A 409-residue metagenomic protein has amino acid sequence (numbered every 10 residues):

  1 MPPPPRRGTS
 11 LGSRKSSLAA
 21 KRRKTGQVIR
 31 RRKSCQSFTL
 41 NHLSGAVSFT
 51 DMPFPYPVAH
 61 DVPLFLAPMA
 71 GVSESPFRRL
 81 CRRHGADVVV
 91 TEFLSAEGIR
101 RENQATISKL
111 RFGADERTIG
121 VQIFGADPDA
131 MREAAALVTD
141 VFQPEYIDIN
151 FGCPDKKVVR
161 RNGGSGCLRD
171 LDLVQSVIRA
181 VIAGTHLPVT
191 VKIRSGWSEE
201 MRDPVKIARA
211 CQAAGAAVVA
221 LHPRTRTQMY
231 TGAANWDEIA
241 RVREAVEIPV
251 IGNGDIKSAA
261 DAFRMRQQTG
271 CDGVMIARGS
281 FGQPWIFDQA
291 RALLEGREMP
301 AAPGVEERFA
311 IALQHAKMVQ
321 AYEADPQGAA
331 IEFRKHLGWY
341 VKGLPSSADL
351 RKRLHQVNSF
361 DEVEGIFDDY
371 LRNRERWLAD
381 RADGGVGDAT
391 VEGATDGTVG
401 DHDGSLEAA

Functional and structural regions predicted by a protein language model:
P2-S17: Extreme N-terminal basic, low-complexity initiation segments that serve as generic localization/processing leaders
V47-F65, A70, S75-P76, G184-H186 (+4 more regions): Alpha/beta catalytic cores of nucleotide-metabolism and tRNA/nucleoside-modifying enzymes
F49-V58, M69-E145: Glycine-rich, positively charged N-terminal anion/phosphate-binding segment
L64-P68, V89-T91, I119-I123, I147 (+4 more regions): Hydrophobic faces of well-ordered beta-strands that scaffold small-molecule active sites in alpha/beta enzyme cores
M69-G71, L94-A96, F124-A126, G152-P154 (+4 more regions): Active-site beta-loop-alpha junctions enriched in small/polar residues
R132-G163, D172-I248: Alpha/beta enzyme core
